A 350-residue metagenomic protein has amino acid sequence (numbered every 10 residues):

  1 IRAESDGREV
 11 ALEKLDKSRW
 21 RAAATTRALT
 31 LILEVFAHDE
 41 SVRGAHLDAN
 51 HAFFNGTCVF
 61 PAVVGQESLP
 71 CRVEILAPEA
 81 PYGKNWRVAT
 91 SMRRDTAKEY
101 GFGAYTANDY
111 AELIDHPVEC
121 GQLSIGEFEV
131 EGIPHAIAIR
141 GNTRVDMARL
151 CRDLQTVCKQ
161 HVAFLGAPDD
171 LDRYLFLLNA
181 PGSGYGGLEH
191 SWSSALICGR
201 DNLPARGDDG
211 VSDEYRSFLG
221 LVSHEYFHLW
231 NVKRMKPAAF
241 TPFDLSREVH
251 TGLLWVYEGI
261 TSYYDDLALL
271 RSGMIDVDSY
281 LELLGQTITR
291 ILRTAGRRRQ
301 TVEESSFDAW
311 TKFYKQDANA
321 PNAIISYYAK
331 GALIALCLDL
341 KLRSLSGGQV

Functional and structural regions predicted by a protein language model:
R2-E4, F36, S68-A89, R93 (+5 more regions): Zn2+-dependent metallopeptidase catalytic core
R2-L47: A surface-exposed beta-strand-loop module
V35-R72: Glycine/proline-rich low-complexity spacer/linker segments in large multi-domain proteins
E99-E112, C158-H161, D169-S191, D276-I291: Carboxylate/His-rich catalytic cores and anion/metal-binding grooves
S124-L254: Juxtacatalytic substrate-recognition/specificity segment
S194-D201, R234-M235, S246-R297: Post-HExxH zinc-binding segment in Zn-dependent metallohydrolases
F240-R247, F307-P321: Acidic/His metal-coordination segments adjacent to aromatic residues that form catalytic metal sites in metalloenzymes
D278-L281, F313-V350: Amphipathic alpha-helical substructures
